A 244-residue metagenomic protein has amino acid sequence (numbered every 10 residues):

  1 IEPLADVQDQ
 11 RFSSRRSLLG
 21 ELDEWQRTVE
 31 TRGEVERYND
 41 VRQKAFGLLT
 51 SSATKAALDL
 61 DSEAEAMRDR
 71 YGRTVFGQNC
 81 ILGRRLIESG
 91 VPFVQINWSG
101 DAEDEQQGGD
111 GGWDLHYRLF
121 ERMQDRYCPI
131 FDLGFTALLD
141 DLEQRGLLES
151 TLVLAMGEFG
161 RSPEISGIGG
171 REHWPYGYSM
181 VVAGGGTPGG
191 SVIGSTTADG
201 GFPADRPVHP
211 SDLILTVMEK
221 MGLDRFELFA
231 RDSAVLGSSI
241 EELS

Functional and structural regions predicted by a protein language model:
I1-S244: Ligand-binding pockets and gating/stacking loops
